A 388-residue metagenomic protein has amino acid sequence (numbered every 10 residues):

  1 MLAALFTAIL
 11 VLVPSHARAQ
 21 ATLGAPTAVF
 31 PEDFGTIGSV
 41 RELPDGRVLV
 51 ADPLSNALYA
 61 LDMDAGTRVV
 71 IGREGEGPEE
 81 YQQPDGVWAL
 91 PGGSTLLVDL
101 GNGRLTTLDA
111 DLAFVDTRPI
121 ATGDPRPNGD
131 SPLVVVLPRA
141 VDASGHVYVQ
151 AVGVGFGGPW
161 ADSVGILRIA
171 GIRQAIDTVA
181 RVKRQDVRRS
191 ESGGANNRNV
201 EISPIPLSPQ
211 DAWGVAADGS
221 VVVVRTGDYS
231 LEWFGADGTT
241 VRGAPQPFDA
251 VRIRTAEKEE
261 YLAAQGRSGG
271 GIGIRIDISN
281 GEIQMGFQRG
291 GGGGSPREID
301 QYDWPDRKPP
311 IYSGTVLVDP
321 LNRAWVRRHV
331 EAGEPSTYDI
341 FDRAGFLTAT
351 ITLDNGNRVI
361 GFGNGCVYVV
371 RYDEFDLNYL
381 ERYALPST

Functional and structural regions predicted by a protein language model:
M1-L2, R18: Accessible peptide chain termini
L2-V13: Bacterial N-terminal signal peptides
H16-T388: Eukaryotic scaffold repeat domains enriched in small/polar residues
